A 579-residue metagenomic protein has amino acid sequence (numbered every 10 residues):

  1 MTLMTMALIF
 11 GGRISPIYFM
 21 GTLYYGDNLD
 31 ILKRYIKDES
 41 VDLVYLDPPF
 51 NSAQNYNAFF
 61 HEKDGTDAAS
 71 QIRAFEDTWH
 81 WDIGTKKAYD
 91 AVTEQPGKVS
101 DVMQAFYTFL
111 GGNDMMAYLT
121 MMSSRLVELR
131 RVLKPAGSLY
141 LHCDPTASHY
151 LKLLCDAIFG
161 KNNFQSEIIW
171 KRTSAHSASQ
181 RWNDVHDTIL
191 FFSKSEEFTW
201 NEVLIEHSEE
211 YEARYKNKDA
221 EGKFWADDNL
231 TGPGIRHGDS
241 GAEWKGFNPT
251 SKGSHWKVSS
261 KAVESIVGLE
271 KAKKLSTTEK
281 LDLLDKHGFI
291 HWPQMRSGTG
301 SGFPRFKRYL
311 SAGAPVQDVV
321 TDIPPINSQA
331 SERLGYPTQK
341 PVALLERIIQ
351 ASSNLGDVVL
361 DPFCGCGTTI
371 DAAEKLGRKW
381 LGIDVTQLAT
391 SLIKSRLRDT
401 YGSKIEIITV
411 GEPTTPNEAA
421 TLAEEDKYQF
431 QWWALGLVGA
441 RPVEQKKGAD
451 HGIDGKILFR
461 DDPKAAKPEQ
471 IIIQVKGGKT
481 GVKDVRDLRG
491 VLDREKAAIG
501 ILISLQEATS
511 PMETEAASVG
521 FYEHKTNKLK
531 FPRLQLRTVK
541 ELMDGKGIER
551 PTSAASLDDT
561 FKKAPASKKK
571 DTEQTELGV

Functional and structural regions predicted by a protein language model:
M1-I383, L388-T390: Core catalytic lobe of class I
L381-V579: Mixed-charge (Asp/Glu-Lys/Arg
